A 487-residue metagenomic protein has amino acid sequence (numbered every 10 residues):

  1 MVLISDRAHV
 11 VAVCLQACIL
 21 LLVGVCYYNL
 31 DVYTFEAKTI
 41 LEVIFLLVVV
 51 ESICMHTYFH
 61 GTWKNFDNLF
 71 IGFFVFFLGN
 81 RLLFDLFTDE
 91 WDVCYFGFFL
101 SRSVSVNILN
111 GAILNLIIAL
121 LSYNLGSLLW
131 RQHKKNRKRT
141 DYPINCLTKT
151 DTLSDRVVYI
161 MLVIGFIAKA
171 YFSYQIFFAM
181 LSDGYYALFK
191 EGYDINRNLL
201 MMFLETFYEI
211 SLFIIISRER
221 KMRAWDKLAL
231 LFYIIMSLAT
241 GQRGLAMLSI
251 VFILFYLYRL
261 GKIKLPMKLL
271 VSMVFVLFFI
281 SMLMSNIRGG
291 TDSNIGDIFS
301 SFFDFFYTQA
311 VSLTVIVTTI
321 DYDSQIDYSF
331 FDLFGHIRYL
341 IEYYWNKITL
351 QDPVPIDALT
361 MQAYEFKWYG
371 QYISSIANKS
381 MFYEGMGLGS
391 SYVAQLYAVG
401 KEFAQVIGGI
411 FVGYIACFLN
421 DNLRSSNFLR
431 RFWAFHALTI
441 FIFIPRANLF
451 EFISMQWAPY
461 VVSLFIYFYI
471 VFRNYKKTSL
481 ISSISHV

Functional and structural regions predicted by a protein language model:
M1-T140, Y233, S249-G290, F450-V487: N-terminal "leader" segments that precede or initiate the main folded domain
V23, V49-E51, F207-F213, L228-M236 (+4 more regions): Hydrophobic, membrane-inserted alpha-helices
V32-T39, C94-S101, L128-K264, M273-N294 (+3 more regions): Membrane-embedded catalytic interface detector for glycan/lipid assembly enzymes
N65, I216-K227, N422-F432: Membrane-interface helix-loop-helix junctions at transmembrane boundaries of multi-pass membrane enzymes, predominantly
D67-F77, W225-I235, L269-L277, G409-G413 (+1 more regions): Central hydrophobic cores of alpha-helical transmembrane segments in multi-pass integral membrane proteins
N107-S122, D194-E209, V315-Q325, S454-W457: Hydrophobic alpha-helical transmembrane segments
Y185-Y193, M282-V412: Small-residue-enriched transmembrane helix-hairpin modules in multi-pass membrane proteins
I210, G385-V487: Hydrophobic alpha-helical segments
